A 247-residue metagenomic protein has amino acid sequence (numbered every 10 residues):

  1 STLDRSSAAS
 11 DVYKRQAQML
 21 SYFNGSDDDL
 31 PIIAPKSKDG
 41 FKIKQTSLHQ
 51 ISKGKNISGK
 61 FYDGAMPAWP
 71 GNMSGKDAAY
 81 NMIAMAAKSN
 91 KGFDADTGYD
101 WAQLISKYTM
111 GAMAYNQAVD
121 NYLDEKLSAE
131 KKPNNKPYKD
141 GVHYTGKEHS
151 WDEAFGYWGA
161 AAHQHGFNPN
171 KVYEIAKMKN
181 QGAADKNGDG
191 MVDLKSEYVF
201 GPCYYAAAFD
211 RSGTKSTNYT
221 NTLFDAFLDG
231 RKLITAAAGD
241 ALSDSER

Functional and structural regions predicted by a protein language model:
S1, S6-R247: Mature extracytoplasmic or organellar-lumen-exposed domains after removal of signal/transit peptides
